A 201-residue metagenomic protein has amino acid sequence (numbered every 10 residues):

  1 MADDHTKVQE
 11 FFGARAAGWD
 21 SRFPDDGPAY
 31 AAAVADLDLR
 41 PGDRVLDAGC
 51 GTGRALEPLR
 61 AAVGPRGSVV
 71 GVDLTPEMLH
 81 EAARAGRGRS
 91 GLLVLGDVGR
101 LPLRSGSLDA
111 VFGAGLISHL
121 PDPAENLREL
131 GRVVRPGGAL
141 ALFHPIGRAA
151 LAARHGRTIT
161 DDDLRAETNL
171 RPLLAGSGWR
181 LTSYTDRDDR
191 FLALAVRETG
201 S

Functional and structural regions predicted by a protein language model:
M1-P41, R54-P58, M78-E81, R148-R157 (+2 more regions): Conserved class I S-adenosyl-L-methionine
L46-A48, T52-R100: Class I SAM-dependent methyltransferase SAM/SAH-binding core
G64, L120-P121, V134-R135: Helix-to-beta-strand junctions that scaffold the AdoMet/dcAdoMet cofactor pocket in Class I SAM-dependent enzymes
F112: A conserved beta-strand element that flanks and buttresses the S-adenosyl-L-methionine
A124-P136: A short glycine-rich, Lys/Arg-flanked "PGG" loop and its adjoining helix->strand segment in the class I
G138-H144: Conserved beta-strand signature within the Rossmann-like core of class I S-adenosyl-L-methionine
D162-S177: Short alpha-helix
T185-S201: Core SAM-dependent methyltransferase catalytic element
